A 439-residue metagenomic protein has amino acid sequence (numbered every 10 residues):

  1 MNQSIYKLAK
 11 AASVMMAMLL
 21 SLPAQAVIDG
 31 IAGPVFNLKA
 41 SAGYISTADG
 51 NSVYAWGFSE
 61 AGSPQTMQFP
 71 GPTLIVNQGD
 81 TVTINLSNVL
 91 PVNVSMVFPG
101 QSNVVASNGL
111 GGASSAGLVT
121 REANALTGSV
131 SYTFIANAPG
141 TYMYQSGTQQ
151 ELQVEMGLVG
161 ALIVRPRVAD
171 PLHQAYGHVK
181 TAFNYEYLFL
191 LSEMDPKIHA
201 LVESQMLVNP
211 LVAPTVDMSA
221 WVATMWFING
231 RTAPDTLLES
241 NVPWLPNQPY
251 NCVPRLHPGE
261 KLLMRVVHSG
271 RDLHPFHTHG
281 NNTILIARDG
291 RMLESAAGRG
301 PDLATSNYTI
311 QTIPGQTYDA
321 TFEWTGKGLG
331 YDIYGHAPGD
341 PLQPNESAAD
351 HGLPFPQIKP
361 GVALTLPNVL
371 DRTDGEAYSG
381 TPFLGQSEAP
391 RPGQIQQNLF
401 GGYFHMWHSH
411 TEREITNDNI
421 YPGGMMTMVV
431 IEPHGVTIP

Functional and structural regions predicted by a protein language model:
N2-A12: Bacterial N-terminal signal peptides that target proteins for export
K10, A24-S131, S204-L262, S295-G300 (+2 more regions): N-terminal, post-signal-peptide metal-ligating segments of extracellular/periplasmic oxidoreductases, dominated by
K10-S21: Bacterial N-terminal signal peptides
L38, I84, M96, S146 (+6 more regions): Divalent metal-coordination and catalytic microenvironments
V76, L86-L90, A136, V266-H268 (+1 more regions): Non-cytosolic beta-sheet module surface loops
L90-V94, Q101-V105, G111-L172, D302-P439: Extracellular/periplasmic metallocenter environments
F98-N103, L273-L285: Short acidic, flexible loop segments centered on an aromatic residue
Q174-L211: Compositionally biased low-complexity segments at domain edges in trafficked proteins and select soluble regulators
